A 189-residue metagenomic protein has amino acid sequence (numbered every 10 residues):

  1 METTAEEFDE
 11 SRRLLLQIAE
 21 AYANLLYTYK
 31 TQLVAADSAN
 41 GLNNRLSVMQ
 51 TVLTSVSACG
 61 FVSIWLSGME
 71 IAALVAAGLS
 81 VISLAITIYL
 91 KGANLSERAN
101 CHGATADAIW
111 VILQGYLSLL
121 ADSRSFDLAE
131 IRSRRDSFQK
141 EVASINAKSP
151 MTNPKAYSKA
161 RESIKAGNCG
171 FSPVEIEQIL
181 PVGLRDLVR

Functional and structural regions predicted by a protein language model:
E2-V52, Y89, A93-R189: Conserved non-transmembrane functional hotspots
N40-N43, S63-E70: Short coil/turn residues that cap or connect secondary-structure elements
V48-C59, A77-I88, I112: Hydrophobic alpha-helical transmembrane segments of multipass integral membrane proteins
V56-S67, S83-N94, L117-L120: Membrane-helix exit/interface motif
G68-S80: Hydrophobic alpha-helical transmembrane segments
